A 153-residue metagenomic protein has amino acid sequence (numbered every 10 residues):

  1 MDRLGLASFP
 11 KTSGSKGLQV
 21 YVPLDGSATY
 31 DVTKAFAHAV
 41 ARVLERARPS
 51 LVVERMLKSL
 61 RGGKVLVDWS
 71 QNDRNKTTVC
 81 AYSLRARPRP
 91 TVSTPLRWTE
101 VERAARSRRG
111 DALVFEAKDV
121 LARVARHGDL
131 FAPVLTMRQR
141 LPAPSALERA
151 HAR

Functional and structural regions predicted by a protein language model:
M1-T12: Active-site palm subdomain of RNA-directed nucleic acid polymerases
A7, D31-R153: C-terminal accessory nucleic-acid interaction domains of nucleic acid-metabolism proteins
T12-V22: Short, conserved phosphate-binding/catalytic loop or strand-edge motifs used in phosphoryl-/nucleotidyl-transfer
G17, S27-T29, R74: Generic "edge-of-domain/loop-turn" microfeature
Y21-A35: Catalytic palm subdomain of template-directed nucleic-acid polymerases, centered on the conserved carboxylate motif
